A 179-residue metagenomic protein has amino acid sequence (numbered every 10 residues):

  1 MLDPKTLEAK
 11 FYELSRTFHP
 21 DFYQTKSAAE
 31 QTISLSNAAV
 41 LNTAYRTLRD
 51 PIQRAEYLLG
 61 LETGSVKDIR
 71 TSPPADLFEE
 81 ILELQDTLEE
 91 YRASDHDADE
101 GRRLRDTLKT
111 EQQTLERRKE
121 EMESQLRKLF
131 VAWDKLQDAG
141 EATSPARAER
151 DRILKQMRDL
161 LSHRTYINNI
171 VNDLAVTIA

Functional and structural regions predicted by a protein language model:
M1-A179: C-terminal accessory/regulatory regions appended to core domains
